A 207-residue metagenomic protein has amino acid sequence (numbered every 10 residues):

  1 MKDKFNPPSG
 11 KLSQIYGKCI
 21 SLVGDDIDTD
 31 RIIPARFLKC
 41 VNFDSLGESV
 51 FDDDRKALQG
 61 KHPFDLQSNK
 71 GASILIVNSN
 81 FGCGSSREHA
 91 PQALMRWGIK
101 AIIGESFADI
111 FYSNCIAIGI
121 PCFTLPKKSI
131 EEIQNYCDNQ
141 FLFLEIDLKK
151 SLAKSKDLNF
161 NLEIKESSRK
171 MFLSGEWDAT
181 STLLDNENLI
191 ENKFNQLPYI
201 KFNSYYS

Functional and structural regions predicted by a protein language model:
M1-S207: Cytosolic catalytic domains that perform sulfur/thiol-centered chemistry
